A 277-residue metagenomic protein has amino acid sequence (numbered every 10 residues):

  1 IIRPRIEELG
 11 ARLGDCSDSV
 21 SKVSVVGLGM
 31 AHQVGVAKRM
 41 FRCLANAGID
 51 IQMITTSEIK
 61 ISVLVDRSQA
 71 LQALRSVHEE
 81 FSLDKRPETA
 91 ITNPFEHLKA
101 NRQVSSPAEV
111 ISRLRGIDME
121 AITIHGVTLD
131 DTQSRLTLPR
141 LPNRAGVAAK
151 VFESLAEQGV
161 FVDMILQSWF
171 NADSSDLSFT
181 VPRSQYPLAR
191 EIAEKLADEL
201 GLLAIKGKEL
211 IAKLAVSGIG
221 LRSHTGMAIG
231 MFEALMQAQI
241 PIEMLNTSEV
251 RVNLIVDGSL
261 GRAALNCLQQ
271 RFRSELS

Functional and structural regions predicted by a protein language model:
I1-S277: A conserved regulatory-domain signal marking ACT and ACT-like small-molecule sensing domains and adjacent regulatory
